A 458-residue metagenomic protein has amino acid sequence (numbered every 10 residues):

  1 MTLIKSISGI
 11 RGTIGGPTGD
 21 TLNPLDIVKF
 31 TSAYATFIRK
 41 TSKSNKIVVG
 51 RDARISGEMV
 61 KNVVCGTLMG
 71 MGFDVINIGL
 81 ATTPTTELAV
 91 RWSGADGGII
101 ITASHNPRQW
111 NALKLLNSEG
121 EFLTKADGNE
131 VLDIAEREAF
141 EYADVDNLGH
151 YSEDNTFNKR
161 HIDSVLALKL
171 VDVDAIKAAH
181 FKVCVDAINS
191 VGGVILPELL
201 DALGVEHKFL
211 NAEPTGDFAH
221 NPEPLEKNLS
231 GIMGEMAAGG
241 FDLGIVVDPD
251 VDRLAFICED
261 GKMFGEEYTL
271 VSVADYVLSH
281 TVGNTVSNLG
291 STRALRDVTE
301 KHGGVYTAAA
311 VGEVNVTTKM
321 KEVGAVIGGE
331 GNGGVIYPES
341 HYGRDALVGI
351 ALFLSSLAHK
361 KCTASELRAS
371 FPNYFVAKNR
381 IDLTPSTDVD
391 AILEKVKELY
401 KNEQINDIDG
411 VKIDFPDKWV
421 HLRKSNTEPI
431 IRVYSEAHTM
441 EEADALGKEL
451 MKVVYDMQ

Functional and structural regions predicted by a protein language model:
M1-G66, G70-M71, H150-V183: An N-terminal, well-structured beta->alpha segment
K5-S6, V49, V75-L80, I100-I101 (+8 more regions): General beta-strand structural signal in soluble alpha/beta enzymes
T13, N111-A237: Gly/Ser/Thr-enriched, mixed-charge loops and adjacent short helices that form phosphate/oxyanion-binding elements
S32, T36, K40-W110, E198-I257: N-terminal small/polar loop signature for handling phosphorylated ligands or for N-terminal nucleophile
G50-R51, V185-A187, C258, E339 (+1 more regions): Short glycine-centered, acidic/aromatic-flanked micro-motifs in structured strand/loop junctions that mark active-site
M69, N129-D163, A167, C258-G331 (+1 more regions): Proline/glycine-rich low-complexity loops and linkers
L243, T281-Q458: Phosphate-binding and adjacent anionic-ligand microenvironments
